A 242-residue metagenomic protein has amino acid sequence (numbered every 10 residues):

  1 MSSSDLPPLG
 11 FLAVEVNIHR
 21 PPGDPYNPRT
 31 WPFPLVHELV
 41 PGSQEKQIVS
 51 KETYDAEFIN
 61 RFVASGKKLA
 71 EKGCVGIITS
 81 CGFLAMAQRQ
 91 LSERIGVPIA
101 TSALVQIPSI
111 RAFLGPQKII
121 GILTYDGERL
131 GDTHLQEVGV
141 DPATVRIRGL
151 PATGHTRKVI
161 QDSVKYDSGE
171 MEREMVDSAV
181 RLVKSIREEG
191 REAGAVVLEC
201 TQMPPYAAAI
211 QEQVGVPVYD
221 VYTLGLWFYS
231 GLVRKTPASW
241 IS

Functional and structural regions predicted by a protein language model:
M1-I59, D126-R129, T133-D167: N-terminal glycine-rich anion-binding loop in soluble enzyme alpha/beta folds
S2-S3, P8-V14, F33-G76, S80 (+5 more regions): Metallocofactor- and cofactor-centric catalytic cores in central/energy metabolism, strongly enriched
N17, G76-Q88, A103-Q106, Y125-R129 (+2 more regions): Gly/Ser/Thr-rich loops at beta-strand to alpha-helix junctions that form or flank small-molecule/cofactor-binding
P22, A112, D132-L135, A209 (+1 more regions): Short, well-ordered secondary-structure micro-motifs
Q90-L114, Q211-Y229: Short, acidic/small-residue loops that bind anionic groups at enzyme active sites
S92, I99-I107, A112, P116-D126 (+2 more regions): Conserved mixed alpha/beta catalytic, RNA-binding, or beta-rich assembly cores of soluble enzyme, regulatory
M171-E192, P205: A short, acidic, amphipathic alpha-helical segment used as a generic capping/interface helix at domain edges
E199, M203-P205, Y219-S242: C-terminal functional extensions of proteins
